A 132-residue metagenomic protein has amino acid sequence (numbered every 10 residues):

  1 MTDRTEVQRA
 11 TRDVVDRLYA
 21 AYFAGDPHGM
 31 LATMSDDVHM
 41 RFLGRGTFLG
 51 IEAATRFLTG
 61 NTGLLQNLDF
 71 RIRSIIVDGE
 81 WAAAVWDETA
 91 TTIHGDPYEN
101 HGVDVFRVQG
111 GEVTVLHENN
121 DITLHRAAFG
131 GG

Functional and structural regions predicted by a protein language model:
M1-T33, F129-G132: Short, low-complexity N-terminal intrinsically disordered segments enriched in polar/charged residues
P27-G79: A solvent-exposed, acidic/Ser-Thr-rich amphipathic alpha-helical stretch
M34, E88-A90, D104, N120: Short beta-strand segments enriched in hydrophobic/aromatic residues within well-folded beta-rich domains
L64, A90-P97: Short, cysteine-centered beta-strand-loop-beta hairpins and adjacent loop/turn segments enriched in charged/polar
D69-F70, Y98-V103: Short, surface-exposed coil-to-beta transition loops
G79-E88: A short hydrophobic beta-strand element
H94-P97, H125-G130: A short, polar/proline- and glycine-enriched secondary-structure boundary/capping micro-motif
V105-A127: Short beta-strand edge/turn micro-motifs at domain boundaries
